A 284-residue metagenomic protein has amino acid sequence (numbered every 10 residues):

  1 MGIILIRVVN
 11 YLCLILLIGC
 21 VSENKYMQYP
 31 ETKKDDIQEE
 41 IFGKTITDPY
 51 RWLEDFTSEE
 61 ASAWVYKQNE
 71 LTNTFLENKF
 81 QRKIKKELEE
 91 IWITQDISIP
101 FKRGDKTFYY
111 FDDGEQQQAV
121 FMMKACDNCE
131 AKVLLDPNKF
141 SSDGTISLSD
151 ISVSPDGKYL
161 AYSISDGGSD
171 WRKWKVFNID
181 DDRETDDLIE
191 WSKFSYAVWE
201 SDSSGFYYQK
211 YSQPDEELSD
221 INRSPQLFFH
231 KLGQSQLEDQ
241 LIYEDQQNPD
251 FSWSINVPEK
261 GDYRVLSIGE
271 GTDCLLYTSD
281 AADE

Functional and structural regions predicted by a protein language model:
L5-L14: Sec-dependent signal peptide recognition, specifically the positively charged N-region followed immediately by
I18-G19: C-terminal motif of bacterial Sec signal peptides marking the signal peptidase cleavage site
Y26-P30, K44, R51-T57, N73-Q95 (+6 more regions): Multi-bladed beta-propeller domains
P30-N78, T107, Q117: N-terminal targeting or regulatory segments adjacent to alpha/beta-hydrolase or S9 domains
T94-Y110, S142-S163, E190-Q209, Q247-S267: Conserved beta-propeller blade repeats
R103, F108-E115, V120-A125, V153 (+4 more regions): Beta-strand C-termini and the immediately following turn/loop, strongest in propeller blades
V120-M122, K173-K175, Q226: A short loop-to-beta-strand structural motif that recurs across blades of beta-propeller domains
Y277-E284: Conserved small/polar residues in nucleotide/adenosyl-binding loops
